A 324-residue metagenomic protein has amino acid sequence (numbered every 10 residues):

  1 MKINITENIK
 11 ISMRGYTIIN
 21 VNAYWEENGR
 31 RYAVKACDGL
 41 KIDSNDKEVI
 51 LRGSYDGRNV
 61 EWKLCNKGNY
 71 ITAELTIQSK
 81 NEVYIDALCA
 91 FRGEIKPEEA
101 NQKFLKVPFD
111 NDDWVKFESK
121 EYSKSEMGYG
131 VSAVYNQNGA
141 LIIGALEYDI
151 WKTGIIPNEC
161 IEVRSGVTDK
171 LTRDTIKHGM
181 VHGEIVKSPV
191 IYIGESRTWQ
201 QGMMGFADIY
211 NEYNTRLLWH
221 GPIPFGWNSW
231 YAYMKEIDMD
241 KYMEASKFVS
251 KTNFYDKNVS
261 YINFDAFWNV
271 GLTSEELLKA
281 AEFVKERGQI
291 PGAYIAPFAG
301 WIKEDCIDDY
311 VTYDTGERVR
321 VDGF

Functional and structural regions predicted by a protein language model:
M1-D256, R287-I290: Carbohydrate-recognition beta-sandwich/jelly-roll modules in extracellular/periplasmic carbohydrate-active proteins
D86, L272-E275, E304-D305: A short acidic (Asp/Glu
Q201, D240-E244, L272-K279, Y294: Generic recognition of stable, solvent-exposed alpha-helical segments in well-folded globular domains
I223-D240, S260-S274, V319-F324: The substrate-binding groove and active-site-proximal loops of carbohydrate-active enzymes, especially glycoside
S250, L277-G292, A296: Surface-exposed amphipathic alpha-helices with a cationic face
G292-F324: Active-site-adjacent "subsite" loops/lids of carbohydrate-active enzymes
